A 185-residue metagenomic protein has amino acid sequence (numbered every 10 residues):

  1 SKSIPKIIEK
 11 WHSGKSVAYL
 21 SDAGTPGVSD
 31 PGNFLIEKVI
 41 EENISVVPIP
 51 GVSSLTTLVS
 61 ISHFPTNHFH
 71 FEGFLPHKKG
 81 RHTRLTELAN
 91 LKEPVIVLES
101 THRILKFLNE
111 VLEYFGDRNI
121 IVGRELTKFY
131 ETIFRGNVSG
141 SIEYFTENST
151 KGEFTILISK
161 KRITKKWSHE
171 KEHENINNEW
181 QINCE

Functional and structural regions predicted by a protein language model:
S1, N33, V52-S53, T101-L105: Alpha-helix N-cap/helix-start capping motif
S1-V47: Class I S-adenosyl-L-methionine
K6-H12, R84-N90, I133-I142: Short, surface-exposed amphipathic charged segments that create phosphate/polyanion-binding patches used for binding
E9-H12, L35-K38, S62-N67, Y114-F115 (+1 more regions): Short, hinge-like loop/turn segments at secondary-structure boundaries
K15-S16, P94-E185: A contiguous loop/helix-start segment that scaffolds small-molecule binding in enzyme catalytic cores
L20, G27, I49-P50, G73 (+1 more regions): Small/polar loops that bind or transfer phosphate-bearing groups
G27, T56-L58, K106-F107: Phosphate- and divalent-cation-binding pockets in alpha/beta enzyme and binding domains that engage nucleotide-derived
F34-L91: Class I SAM-dependent methyltransferase SAM-binding "motif I" and its flanking Rossmann-like core
